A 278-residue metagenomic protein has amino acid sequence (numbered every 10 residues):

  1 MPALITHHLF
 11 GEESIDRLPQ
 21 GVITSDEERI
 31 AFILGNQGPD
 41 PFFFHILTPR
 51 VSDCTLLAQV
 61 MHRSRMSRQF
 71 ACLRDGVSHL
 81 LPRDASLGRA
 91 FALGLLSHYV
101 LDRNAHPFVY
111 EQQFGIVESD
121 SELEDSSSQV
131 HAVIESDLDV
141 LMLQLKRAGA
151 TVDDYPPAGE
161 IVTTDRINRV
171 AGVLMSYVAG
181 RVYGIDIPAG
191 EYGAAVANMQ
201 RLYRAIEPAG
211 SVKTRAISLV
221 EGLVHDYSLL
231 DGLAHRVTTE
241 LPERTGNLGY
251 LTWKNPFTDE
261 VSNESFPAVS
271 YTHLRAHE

Functional and structural regions predicted by a protein language model:
M1-A90, F108-D154, V237-F257, P267 (+1 more regions): N-terminal, motif-rich segments that launch catalysis or mediate targeting to/interaction with membranes, typified by
A3, S97-Y99: Alpha-helical transition-metal enzyme core signature, strongest for iron centers
F10-G11, G94-L95, D102: Alpha-helical transmembrane segments that form the membrane-embedded catalytic/substrate-binding core of multi-pass
R89-S97: Short alpha-helix carrying the canonical HExxH Zn2+-binding catalytic motif
V100-Y110: Catalytic Zn2+-binding segment of zinc metalloproteases
G149-E243: Helix-loop elements that line ligand-binding/catalytic pockets
N263-Y271: C-terminal structured domain segments
T272-E278: Conserved small/polar residues in nucleotide/adenosyl-binding loops
